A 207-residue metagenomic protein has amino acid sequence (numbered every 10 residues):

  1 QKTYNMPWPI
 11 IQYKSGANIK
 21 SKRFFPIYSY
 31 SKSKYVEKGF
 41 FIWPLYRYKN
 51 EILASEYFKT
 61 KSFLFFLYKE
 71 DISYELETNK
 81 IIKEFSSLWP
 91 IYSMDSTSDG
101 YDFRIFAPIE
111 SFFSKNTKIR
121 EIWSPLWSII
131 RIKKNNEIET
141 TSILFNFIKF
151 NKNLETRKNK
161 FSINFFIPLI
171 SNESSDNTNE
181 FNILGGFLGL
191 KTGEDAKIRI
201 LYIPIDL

Functional and structural regions predicted by a protein language model:
Q1-L207: Outer-membrane beta-barrel proteins and related beta-barrel translocases across Gram-negative bacteria
